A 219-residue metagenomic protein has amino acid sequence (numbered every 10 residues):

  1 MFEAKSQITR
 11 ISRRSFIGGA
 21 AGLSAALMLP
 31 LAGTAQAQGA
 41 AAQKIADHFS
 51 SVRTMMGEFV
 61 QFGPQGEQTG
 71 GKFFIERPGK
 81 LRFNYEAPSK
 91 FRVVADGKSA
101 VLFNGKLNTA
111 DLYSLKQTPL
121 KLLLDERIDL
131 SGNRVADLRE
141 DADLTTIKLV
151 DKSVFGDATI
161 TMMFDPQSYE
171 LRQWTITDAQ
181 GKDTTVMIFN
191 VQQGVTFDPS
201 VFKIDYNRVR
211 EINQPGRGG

Functional and structural regions predicted by a protein language model:
M1-I11, S15, G19-L31: N-terminal secretory signal peptides
L31-A37: Sec/Tat signal peptide C-region and signal peptidase I cleavage site
A37-K44: Cleaved targeting-peptide boundary
D47-G66: A short, Trp-centered hydrophobic/proline-enriched beta-strand micro-motif
F59, L81-Y85, A100-F103, I147-L149 (+1 more regions): Short hydrophobic/aromatic-rich beta-strand segments that constitute the beta-sheet cores of beta-sandwich/beta-barrel
Q68-L122, T184-T185, N190: An acidic-aromatic
L107-S153: Flexible, surface-exposed loop/linker segments and immediately adjacent secondary-structure boundaries
S131-N133, E140-G218: Gly/Pro-enriched, hydrophobic low-complexity segments that function as extracytoplasmic propeptides/linkers
